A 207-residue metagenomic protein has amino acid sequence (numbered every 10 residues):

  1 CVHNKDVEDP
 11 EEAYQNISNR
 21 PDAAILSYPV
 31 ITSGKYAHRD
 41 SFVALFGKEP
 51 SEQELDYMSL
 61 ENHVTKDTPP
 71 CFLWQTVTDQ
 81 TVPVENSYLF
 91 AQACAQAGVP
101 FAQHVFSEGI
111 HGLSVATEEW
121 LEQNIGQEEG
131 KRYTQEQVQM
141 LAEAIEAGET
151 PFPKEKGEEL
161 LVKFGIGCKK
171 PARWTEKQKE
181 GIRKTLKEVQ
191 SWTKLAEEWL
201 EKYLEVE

Functional and structural regions predicted by a protein language model:
C1-R39, L55: Primarily recognizes the serine-hydrolase "nucleophile elbow" in alpha/beta-hydrolase and SGNH/GDSL folds
P10, Y14, K48-H63, T68-P69: Active-site nucleophile elbow and catalytic-triad environment of alpha/beta-hydrolase enzymes
Q15-I17, P21-D22, R39-E54, L121-V138: A catalytic-pocket lid/entrance helix-loop region that shapes and gates access to the active site across common
R20-A23, T68-C71, A97-A102: Loop/turn elements at helix/coil->beta-strand transitions in domains of secreted/extracellular proteins
I25-Y28, W74, F106-S107: Alpha/beta-hydrolase-fold catalytic nucleophile elbow
T32-S33, T78-V82: Acidic catalytic loop of the alpha/beta-hydrolase fold
D67, F72-Q75, D79: Short beta-strand/loop motif that positions the catalytic acidic residue of the alpha/beta-hydrolase fold
V84, Y88-E207: C-terminal catalytic histidine-bearing segment of alpha/beta-hydrolase fold enzymes
